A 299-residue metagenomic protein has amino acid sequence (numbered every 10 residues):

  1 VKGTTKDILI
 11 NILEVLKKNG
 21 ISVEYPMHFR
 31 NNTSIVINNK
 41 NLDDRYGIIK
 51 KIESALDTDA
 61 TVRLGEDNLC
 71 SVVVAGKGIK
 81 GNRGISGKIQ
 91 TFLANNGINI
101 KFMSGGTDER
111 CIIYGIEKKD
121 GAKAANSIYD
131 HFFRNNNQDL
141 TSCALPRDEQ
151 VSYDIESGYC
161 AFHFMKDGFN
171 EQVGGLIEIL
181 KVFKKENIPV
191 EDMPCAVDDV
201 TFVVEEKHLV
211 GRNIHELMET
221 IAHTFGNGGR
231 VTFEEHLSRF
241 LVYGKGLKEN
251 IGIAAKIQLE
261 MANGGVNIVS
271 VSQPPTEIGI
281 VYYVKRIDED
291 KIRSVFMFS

Functional and structural regions predicted by a protein language model:
V1-S299: A conserved regulatory-domain signal marking ACT and ACT-like small-molecule sensing domains and adjacent regulatory
